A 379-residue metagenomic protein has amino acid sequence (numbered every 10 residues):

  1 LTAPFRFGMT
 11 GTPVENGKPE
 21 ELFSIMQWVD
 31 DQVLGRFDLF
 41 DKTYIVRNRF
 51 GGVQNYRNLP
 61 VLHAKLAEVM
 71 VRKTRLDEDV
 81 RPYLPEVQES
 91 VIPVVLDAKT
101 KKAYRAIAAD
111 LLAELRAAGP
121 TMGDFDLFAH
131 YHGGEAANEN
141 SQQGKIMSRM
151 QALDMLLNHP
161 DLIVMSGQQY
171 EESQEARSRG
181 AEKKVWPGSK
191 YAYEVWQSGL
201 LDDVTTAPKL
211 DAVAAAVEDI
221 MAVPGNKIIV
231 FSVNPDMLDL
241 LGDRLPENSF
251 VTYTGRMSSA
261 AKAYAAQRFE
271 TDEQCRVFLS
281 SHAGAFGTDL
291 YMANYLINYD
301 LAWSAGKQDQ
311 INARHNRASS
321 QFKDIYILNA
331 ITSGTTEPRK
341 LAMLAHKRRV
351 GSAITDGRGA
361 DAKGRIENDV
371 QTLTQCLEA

Functional and structural regions predicted by a protein language model:
L1-V46, A302-G306, R317: Signature of the SF2 helicase/ATPase Hel1-core->accessory helical subdomain module
T2-F5, E20-S24, V87-E89, N248-S249 (+2 more regions): Short glycine-/polar-rich loops that comprise or flank the Walker A/P-loop and associated switch/sensor motifs
A3, Q32-Q169, A215, V223-P224 (+5 more regions): Inter-lobe coupling linker of SF2 helicases/translocases
T12-N16, A98-T100, P235-M237, S258 (+4 more regions): Conserved nucleotide-binding/hydrolysis micro-motifs of P-loop NTPases
E15-E21, E78, A103, L162 (+5 more regions): Switch/connector loops and helix/strand junctions flanking conserved nucleotide-binding motifs in nucleotide-processing
N16-P19, L238-L240, A263, V277-D300 (+1 more regions): SF2 helicase motor core recognition
P82-R105, F128-F278, A283-F286, R358-A379: Conserved Helicase C-terminal RecA-like lobe
W303-N312, N316-A379: A conserved SF2-helicase RecA2
